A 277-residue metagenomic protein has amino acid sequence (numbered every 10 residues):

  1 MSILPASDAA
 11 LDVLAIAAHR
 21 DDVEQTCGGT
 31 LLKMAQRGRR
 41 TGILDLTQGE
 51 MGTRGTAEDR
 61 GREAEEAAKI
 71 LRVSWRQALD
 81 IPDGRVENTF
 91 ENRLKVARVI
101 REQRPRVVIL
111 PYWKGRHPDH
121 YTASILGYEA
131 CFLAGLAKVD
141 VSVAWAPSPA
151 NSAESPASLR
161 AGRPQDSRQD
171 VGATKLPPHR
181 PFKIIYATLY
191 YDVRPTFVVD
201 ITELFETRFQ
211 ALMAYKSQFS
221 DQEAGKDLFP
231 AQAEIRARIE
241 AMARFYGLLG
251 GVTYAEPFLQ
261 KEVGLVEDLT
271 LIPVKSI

Functional and structural regions predicted by a protein language model:
M1-L14, N88-S158, G162-I277: Metal-dependent de-N-acetylase/amidase catalytic core
M1-Q103, L259, L271-P273: Active-site rim/loop-helix segments in enzyme catalytic domains that contact anionic ligands
